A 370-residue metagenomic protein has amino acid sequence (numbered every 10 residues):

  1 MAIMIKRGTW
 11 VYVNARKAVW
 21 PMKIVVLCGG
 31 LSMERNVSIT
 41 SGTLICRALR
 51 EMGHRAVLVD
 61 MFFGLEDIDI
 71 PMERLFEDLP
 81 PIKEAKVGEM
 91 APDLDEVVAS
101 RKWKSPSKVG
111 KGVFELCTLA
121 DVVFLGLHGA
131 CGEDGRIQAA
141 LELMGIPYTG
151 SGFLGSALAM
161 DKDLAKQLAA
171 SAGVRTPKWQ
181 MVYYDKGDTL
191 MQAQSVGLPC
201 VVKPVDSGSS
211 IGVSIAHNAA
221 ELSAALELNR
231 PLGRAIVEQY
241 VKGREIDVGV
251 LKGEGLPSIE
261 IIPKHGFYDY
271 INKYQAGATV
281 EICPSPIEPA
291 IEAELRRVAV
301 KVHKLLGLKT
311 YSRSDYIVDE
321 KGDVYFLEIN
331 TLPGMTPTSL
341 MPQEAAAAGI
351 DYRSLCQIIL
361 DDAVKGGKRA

Functional and structural regions predicted by a protein language model:
I3-L154, L158-M160, L164, S171 (+3 more regions): ATP-binding N-terminal substructure of ATP-dependent carboxylate-amine bond-forming enzymes
S38, P177-M181, C200-A225, E245: Glycine-rich phosphate-binding loop of ATP-grasp-fold ATP-dependent ligases
A56, P147-Y148, T176, C200 (+1 more regions): Hydrophobic beta-strand scaffold residues
G129, K264, N330-E344: Glycine-rich phosphate/pyrophosphate-binding beta-alpha loops
A169-A170, A193-I211, G233-I246: ATP-grasp fold ATP-binding core
S214-R297, V318-Y325: Phosphate-binding site of ATP-dependent enzymes
Q239, V248, H303-M335, A345: Conserved metal-phosphate-binding beta-hairpin within the catalytic cores of diverse ATP-dependent phosphoryl-transfer
E260-S312, Q343-A370: Active-site "cap" helix and flanking loop/linker of ATP-utilizing ligase/carboxylase catalytic domains
